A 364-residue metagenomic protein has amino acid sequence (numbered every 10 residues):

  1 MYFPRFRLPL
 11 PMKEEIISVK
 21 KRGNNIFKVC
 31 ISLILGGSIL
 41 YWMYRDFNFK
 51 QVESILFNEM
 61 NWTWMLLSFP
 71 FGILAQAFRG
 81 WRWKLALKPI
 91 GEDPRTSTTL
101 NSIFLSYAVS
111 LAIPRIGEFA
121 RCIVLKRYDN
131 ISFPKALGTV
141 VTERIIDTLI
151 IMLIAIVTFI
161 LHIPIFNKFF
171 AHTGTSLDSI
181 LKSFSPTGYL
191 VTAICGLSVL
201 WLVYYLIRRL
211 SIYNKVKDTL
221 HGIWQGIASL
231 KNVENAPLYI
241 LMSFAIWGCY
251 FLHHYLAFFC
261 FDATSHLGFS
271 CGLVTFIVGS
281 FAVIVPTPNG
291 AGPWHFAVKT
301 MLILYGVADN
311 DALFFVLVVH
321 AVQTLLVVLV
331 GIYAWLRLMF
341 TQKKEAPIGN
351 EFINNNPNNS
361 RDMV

Functional and structural regions predicted by a protein language model:
Y2-I103, L161-V283, V322-V364: Predominantly cytoplasmic-facing regulatory/coupling regions of multi-pass membrane proteins
L85-I90, L111, C122-D129, M301-L304: Helix-loop junctions at the membrane interface of multi-pass solute transporters
D93, F104-F119, I227: Short intracellular "coupling" helices and adjacent cytoplasmic loop segments at the cytosolic face of multi-pass
T96-T99, E118, I131-E143, A308-V318: Membrane-interface alpha-helices at helix entry/exit sites of multi-pass transporters
L105-P114, V274-H295: Transmembrane alpha-helix interface/packing and boundary motifs in multi-pass membrane proteins, characterized by
A108-I113, L137-I160, F314-L329: Membrane-embedded alpha-helical segments of transport systems, primarily multispan ion/solute transporters
L125-S132, G226, F296-F314: Interfacial segments of multi-pass membrane proteins
